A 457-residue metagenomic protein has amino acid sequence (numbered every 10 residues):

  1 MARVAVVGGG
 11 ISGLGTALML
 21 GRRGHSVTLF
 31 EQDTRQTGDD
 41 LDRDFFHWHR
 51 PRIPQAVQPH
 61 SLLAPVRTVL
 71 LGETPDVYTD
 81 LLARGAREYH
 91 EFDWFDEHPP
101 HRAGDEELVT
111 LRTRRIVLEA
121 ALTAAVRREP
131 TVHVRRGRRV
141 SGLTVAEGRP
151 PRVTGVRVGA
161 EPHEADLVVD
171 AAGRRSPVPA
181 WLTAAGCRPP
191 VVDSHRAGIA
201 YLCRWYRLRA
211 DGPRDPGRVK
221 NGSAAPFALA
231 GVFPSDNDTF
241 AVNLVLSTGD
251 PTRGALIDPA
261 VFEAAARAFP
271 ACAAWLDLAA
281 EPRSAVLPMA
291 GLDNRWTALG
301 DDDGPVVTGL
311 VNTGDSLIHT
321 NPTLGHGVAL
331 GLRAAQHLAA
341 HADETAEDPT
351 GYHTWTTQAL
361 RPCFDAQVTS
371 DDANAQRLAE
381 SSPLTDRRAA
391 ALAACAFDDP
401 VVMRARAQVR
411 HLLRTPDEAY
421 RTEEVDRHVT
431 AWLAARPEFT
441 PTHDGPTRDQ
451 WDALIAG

Functional and structural regions predicted by a protein language model:
A2-D39: N-terminal Rossmann-like FAD-binding beta1-loop-alpha1 element of flavoenzymes
M19, D40-F95: N-terminal FAD cofactor-binding segment of flavoenzymes
T28, H133-R135, V311: General small-molecule cofactor/ligand-binding pocket signal
S61-L62, D105-A124, P177: Short beta-strand to alpha-helix junction loop
E97-R115, V245-G249: Helix-loop-beta segment of a Rossmann-like dinucleotide-binding subdomain
R128-A265: Predominantly flavin-linked oxidoreductase catalytic cores and closely associated redox partners
T252-Q358, P362-C363: FAD/FMN-dependent oxidoreductases across multiple families
A339-G457: C-terminal helical "tail/cap" subdomain of flavin- and related membrane-associated enzymes
